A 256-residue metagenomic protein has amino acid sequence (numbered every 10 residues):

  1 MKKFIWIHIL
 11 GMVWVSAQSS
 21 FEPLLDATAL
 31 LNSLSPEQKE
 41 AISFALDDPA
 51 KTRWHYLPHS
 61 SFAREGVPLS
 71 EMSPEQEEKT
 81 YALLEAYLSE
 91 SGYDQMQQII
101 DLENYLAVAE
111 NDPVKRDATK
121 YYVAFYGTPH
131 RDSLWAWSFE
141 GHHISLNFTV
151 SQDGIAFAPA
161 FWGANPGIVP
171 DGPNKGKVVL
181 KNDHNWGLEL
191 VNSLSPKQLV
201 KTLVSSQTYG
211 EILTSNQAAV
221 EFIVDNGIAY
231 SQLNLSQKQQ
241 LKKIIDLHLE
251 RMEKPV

Functional and structural regions predicted by a protein language model:
M1-F21: Bacterial Sec-dependent N-terminal signal peptides
S19-Y56: Mature N-terminal segment immediately following signal peptide/propeptide cleavage in secreted/periplasmic
S20-L24, L69-E77, L180-D183, N234-K238 (+1 more regions): Solvent-exposed, acidic/flexible segments
D26, W186-L190, Q240, I244: Short, hydrophobic/aromatic alpha-helical segments in well-folded domains
S33, E71, S193, Q232-L235: Short, conserved sequence motifs enriched in acidic/basic residues, glycine, and aromatics that mark functional "hot
S35, T80, L241: Divalent metal-coordination and catalytic microenvironments
P49, R53-G227: Acidic/His-rich structured neighborhood in mature extracellular/periplasmic domains
I228-V256: Extended, compositionally biased non-globular segments
